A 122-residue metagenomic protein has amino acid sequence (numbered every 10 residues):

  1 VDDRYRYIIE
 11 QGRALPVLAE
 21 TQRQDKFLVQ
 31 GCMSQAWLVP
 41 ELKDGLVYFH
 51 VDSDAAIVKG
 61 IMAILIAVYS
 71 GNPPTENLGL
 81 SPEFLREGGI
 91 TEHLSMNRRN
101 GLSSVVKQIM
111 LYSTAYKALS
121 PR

Functional and structural regions predicted by a protein language model:
V1-Q35, P40-K43, E83-R122: N-terminal intrinsically disordered, cationic/polar leader segments that include organellar targeting peptides
A19-R23, H50-V51, I61-M62: Short, glycine/acidic-enriched capping/hinge loops at junctions between secondary-structure elements
K26-L28, C32, D52-S53, T75-N77: Solvent-exposed interaction patches of small proteins and small membrane subunits
L46-A56, T91-M96: A short glycine/serine-rich beta->alpha loop
D54-K59, S70: Hydrophobic-ligand binding "helix-grip"
M62-P73: Alpha-helical support elements that line or immediately flank enzyme active sites and cofactor-binding pockets
G71-G88: Glycine-rich phosphate/pyrophosphate-binding loops and their adjacent beta-strand/loop elements at enzyme active sites
